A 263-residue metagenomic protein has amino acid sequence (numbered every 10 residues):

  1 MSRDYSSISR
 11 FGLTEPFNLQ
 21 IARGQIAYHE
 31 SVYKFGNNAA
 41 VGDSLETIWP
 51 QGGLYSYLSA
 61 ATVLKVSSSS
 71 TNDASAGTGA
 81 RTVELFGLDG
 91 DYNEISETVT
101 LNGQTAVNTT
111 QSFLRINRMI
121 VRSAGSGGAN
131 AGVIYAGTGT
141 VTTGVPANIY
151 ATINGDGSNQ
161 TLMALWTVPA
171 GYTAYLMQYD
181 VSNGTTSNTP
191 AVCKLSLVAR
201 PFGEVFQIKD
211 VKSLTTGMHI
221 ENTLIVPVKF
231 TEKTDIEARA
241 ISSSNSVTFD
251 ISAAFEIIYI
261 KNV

Functional and structural regions predicted by a protein language model:
S2-R115, R122-V263: Beta-strand-centric surfaces of beta-sandwich/beta-rich domains
